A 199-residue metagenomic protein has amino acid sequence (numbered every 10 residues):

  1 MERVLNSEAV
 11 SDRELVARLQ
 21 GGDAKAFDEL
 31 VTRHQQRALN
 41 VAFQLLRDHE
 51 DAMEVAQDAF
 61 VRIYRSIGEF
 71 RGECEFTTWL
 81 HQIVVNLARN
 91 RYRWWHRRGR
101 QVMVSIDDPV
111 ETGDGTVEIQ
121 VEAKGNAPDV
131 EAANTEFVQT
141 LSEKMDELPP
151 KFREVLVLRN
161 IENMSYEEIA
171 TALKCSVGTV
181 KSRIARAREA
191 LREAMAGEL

Functional and structural regions predicted by a protein language model:
E2-L5, Q20-E29, L39-D58, G197-L199: Short, charged helix-capping/linker segments at alpha-helix termini
E2-L5, V10, E111-E143: Acidic, proline/glycine-rich intrinsically disordered inter-domain spacer in sigma factors
Q20-G21, R47, F60-E75, W94-H96: Sigma70-family region 2
R33-Q36, Q44-L45, V138, V157-E167: Short helix-capping/turn signature of helix-turn-helix
E54-V61, C74-N86: Structural recognition of an alpha-helix C-terminal capping motif at a helix-to-coil junction
G68-R71, V85-V104, N134: Arg/Lys-rich amphipathic alpha helix in sigma70-family domain 2
Y92-H96, R153, R188-L199: Short, Lys/Arg-enriched C-terminal cap helix and immediately downstream tail that follows
S142-T179: Helix-turn-helix DNA-binding module
